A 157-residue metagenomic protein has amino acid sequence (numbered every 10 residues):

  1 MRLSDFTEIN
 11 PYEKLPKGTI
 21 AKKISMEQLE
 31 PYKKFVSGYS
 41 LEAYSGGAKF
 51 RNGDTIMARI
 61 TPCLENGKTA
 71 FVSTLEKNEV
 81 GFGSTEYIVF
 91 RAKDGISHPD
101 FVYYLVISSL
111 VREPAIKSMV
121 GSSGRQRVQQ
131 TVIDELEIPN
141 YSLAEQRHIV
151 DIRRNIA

Functional and structural regions predicted by a protein language model:
M1-K14, E135-A157: Non-catalytic DNA-recognition/assembly elements of restriction-modification systems
S4-L15, T19-A58: Sequence-specific dsDNA recognition surfaces
T19, I24, V36, A58-R59 (+5 more regions): Residue-level signal for pocket-adjacent positions within structured domains
M26, A92, I138: Active-site donor-binding loop signature of nucleotide-sugar glycosyltransferases
N52-I107: A short beta-sheet element
P62, S109, I138-S142: Proline-centered helix-kink/hinge sites
E79-I88, V120-R147: A short glycine-rich beta-alpha junction/loop motif
D100-R127: Short, positively charged
